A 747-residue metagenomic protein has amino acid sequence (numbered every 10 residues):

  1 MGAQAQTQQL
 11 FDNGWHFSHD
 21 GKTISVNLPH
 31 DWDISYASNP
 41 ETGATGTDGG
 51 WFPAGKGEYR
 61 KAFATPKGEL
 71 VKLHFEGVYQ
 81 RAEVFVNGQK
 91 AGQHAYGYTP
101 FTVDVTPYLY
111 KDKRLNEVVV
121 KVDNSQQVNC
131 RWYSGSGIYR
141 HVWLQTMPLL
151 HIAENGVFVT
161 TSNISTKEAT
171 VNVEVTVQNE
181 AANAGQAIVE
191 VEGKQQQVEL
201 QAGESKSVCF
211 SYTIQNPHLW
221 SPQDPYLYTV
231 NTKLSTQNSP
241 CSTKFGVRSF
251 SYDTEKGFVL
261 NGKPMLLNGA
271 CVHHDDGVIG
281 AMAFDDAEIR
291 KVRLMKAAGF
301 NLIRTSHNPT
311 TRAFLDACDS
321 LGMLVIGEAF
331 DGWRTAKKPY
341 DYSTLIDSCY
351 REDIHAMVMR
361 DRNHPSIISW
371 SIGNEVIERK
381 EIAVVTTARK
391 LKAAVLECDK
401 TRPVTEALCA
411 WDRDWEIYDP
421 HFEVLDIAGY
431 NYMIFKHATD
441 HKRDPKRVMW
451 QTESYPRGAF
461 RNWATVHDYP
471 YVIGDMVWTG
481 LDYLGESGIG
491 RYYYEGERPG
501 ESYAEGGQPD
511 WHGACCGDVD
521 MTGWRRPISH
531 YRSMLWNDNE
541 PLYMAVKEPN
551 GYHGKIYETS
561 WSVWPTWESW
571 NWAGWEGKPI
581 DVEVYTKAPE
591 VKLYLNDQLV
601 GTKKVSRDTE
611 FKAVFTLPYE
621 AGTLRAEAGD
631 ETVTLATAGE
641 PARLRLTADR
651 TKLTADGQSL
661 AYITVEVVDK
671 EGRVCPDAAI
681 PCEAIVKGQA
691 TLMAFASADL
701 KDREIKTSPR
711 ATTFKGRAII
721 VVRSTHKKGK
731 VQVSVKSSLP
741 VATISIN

Functional and structural regions predicted by a protein language model:
A5-H74, C130, G135-I138, L150 (+2 more regions): Extended carbohydrate-recognition surfaces in non-catalytic/accessory domains of CAZymes and lectin-like proteins
F11-G14, L28-G49, Y96, P107-V173 (+8 more regions): An acidic-aromatic loop/edge-strand motif
N13-D20, G49-G50, A54-E154, E180 (+6 more regions): Accessory beta-strand-rich segments of carbohydrate-active enzymes
I34-A62, E69-V86, G92-A95, Q145 (+4 more regions): Active-site-adjacent substrate/metal-binding segments within catalytic domains of carbohydrate-active enzymes
Y110-K113, E174-D253, P618-A621, L635-G639: Extended acidic/polar, glycine-enriched regions that form or flank non-catalytic beta-rich accessory modules
V173-T176, S562-E568, V582-Y585, E627 (+3 more regions): Beta-strand-rich structural segments
E174, D286-A297, N301-W536, P541 (+3 more regions): Substrate-binding/catalytic cleft of secreted carbohydrate-active enzymes, primarily glycoside hydrolases
A184-V189, P222-Y228, P579-D581, K587-P589 (+3 more regions): Short flexible loop/turn segments that cap and initiate beta-strands
